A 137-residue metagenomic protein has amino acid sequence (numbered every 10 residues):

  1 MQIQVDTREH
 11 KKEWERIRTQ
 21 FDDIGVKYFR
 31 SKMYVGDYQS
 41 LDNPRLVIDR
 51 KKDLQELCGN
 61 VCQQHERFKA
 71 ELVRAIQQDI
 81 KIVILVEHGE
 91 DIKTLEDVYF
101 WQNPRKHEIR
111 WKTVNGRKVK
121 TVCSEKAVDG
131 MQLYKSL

Functional and structural regions predicted by a protein language model:
M1-N43: Acidic-basic catalytic patches of nuclease active cores, encompassing PD-(D/E)XK and other metal-cofactor nuclease
W14, K32-L137: Extended, alpha-helix-rich binding/interface surfaces that flank or overlap catalytic cores and mediate recognition
